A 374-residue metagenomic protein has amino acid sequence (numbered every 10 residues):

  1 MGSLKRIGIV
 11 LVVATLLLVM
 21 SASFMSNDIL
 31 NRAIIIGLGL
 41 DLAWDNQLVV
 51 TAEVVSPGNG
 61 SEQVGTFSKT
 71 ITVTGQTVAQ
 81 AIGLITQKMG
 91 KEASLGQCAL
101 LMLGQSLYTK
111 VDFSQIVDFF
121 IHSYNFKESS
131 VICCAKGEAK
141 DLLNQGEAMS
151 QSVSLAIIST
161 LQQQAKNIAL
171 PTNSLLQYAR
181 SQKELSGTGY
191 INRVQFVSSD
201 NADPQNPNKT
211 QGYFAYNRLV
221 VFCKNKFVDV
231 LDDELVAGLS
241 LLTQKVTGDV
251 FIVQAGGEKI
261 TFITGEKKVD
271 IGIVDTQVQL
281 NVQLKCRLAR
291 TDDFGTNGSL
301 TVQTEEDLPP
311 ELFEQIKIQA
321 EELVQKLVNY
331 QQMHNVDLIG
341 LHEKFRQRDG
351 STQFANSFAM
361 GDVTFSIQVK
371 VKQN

Functional and structural regions predicted by a protein language model:
G2-N374: Membrane-proximal alpha-helical signals and transmembrane carboxylates
